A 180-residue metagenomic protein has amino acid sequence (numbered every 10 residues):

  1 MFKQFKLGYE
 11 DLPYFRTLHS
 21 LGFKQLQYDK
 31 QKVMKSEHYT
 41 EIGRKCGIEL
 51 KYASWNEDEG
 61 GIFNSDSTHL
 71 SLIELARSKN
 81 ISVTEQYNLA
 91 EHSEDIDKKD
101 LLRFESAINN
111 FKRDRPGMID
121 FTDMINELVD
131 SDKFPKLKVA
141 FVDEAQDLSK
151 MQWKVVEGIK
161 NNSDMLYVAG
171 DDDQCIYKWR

Functional and structural regions predicted by a protein language model:
M1-Q31: P-loop NTPase Walker
F5-K6, Q25-D29, L128, Q152 (+2 more regions): Short, flexible helix/strand-to-coil boundary loops that buttress conserved ligand/catalytic motifs in alpha/beta
D11-L12, T17, S36-C46, I96-N109 (+1 more regions): SF2 helicase/translocase NTPase motor core, specifically the RecA-like lobe 1 inter-motif segment between Walker
D11-Y14, G117, R180: Residue-level signature of the cytosolic catalytic core of signaling kinases
R16-L21, F134, Q146-R180: Conserved helicase motor core of SF1/SF2 NTP-dependent helicases
G22, K32-E59, S163-C175: Conserved phosphoryl-transfer catalytic core
K24-L26, N110, C175-Y177: A short acidic, helix-capping loop that chelates divalent metal ions and anchors anionic groups
S54-F141, K150-V155, V168, K178: Accessory N-terminal region flanking or inserted into the helicase ATPase core in nucleic-acid motor proteins
